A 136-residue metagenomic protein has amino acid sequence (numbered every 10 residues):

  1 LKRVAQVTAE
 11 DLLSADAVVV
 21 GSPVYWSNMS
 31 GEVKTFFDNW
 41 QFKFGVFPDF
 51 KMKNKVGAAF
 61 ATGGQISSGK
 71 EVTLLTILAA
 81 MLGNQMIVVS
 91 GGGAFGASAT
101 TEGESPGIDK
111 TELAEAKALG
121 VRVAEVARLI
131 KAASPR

Functional and structural regions predicted by a protein language model:
L1: Active-site rim loops that border cofactor/substrate pockets in soluble metabolic enzymes
V4-G91: Helix-loop-strand module that forms the ligand-binding subsite of alpha/beta enzymes
V7-T8, S14, I87-R136: Glycine-rich phosphate/pyrophosphate-binding loop and the adjoining helix
